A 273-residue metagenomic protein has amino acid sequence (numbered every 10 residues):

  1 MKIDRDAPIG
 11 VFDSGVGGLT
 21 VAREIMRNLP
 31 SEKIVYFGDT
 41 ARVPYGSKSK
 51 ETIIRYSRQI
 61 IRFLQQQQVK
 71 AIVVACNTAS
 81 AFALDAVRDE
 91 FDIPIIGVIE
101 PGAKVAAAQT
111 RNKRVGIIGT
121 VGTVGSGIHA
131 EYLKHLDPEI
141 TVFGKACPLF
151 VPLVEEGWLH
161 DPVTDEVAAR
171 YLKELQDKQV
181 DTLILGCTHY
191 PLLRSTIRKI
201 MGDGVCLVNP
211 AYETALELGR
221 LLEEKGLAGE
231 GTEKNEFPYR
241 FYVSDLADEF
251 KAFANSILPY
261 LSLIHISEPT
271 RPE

Functional and structural regions predicted by a protein language model:
M1-S267: Non-catalytic structural scaffold of enzyme domains
E268-E273: Short "domain-exit" segments at the C-terminal end of structured domains
